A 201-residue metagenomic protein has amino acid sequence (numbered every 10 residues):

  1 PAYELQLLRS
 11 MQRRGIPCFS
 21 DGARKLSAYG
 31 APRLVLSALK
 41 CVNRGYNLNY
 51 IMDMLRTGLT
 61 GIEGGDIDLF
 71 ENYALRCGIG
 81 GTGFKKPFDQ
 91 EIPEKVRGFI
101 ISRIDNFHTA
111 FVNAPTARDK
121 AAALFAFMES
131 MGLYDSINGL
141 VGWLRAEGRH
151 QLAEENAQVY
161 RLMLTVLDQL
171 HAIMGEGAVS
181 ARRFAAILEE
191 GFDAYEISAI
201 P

Functional and structural regions predicted by a protein language model:
P1-P201: Polyanion-engaging groove/track-forming segments
